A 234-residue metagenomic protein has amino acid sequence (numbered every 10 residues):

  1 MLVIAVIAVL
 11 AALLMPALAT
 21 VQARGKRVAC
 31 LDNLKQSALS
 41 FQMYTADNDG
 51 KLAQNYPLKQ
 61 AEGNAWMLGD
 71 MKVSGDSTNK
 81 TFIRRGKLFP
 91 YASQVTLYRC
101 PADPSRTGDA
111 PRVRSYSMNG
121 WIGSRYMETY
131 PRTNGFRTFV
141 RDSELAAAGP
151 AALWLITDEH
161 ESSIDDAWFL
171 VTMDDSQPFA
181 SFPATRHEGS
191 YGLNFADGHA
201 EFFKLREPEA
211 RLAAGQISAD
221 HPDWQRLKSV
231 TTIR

Functional and structural regions predicted by a protein language model:
M1-D32: Amphipathic alpha-helical segments typified by the pilin-like N-terminal helix that continues immediately C-terminal
V28-R234: Short, well-structured segments within or immediately adjacent to enzyme catalytic domains that line ligand-binding
